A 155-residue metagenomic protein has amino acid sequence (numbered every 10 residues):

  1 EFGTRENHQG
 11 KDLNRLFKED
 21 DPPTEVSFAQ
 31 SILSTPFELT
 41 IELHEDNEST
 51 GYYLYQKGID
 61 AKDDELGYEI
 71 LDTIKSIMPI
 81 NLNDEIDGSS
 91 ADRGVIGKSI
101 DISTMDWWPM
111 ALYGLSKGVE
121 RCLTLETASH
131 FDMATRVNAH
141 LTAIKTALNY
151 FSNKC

Functional and structural regions predicted by a protein language model:
E1-C155: Structured catalytic-domain cores with a bias toward divalent-metal coordination
